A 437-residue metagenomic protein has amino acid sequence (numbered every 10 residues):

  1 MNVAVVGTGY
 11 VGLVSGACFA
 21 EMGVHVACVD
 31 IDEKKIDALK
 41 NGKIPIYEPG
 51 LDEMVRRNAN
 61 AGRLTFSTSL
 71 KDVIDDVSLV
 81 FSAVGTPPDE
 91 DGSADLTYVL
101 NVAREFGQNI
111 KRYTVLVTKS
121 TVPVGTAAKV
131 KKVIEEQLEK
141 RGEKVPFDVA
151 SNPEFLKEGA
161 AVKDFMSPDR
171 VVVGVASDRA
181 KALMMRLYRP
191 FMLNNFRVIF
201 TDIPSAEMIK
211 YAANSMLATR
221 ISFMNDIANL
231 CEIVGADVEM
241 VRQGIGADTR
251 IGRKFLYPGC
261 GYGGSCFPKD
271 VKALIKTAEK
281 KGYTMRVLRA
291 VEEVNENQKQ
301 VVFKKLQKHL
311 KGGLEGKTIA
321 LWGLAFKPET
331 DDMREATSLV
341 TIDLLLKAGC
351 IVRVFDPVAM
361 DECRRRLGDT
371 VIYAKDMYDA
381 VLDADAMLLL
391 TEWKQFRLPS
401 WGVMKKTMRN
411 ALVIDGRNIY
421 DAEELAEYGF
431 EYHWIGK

Functional and structural regions predicted by a protein language model:
M1-K437: Structural/interface elements that position substrates and couple domains in central-metabolism enzymes
